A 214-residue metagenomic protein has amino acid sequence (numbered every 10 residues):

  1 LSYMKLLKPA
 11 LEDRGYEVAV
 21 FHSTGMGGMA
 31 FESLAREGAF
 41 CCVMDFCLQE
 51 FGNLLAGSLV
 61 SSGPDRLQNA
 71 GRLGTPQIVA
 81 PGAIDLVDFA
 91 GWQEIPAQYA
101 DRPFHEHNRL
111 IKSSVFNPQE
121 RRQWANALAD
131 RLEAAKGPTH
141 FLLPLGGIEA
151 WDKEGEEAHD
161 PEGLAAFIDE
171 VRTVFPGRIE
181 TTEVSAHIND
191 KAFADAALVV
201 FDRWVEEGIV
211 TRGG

Functional and structural regions predicted by a protein language model:
L1-A80, D88-F89, D101-P103, S113-G213: Metallocofactor- and cofactor-centric catalytic cores in central/energy metabolism, strongly enriched
H107-N108: Low-complexity repetitive segments in secreted/extracellular proteins
